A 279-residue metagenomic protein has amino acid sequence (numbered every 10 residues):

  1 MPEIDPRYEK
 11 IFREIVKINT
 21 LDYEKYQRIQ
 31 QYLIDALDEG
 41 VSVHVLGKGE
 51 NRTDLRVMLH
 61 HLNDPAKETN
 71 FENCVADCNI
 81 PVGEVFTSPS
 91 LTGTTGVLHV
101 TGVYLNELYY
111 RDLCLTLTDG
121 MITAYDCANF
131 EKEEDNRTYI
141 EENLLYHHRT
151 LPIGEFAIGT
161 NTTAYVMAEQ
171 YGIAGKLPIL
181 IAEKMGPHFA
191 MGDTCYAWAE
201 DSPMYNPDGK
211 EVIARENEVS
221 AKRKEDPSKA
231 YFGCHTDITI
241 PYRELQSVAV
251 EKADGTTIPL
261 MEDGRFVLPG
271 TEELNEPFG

Functional and structural regions predicted by a protein language model:
M1-G93, K252, T256, L260-G279: Active-site bordering "gate/hinge" segments that shape substrate access to catalytic or cofactor-binding pockets
P2, Y8-Q27, V166-G279: Charged, compositionally biased interaction regions
Q31-D35, H44-V45, V85-P89, G102-L105 (+4 more regions): A generic local secondary-structure boundary/capping motif
D38, N106-Y109, R149, A182 (+1 more regions): Short solvent-exposed loop/turn micro-motifs enriched in small/polar/acidic residues
E50, L62-D64, V103-N106, M121-I122 (+5 more regions): Short, glycine-/Ser/Thr-/acidic-enriched flexible segments
T87-H147: Long, well-ordered mid-to-C-terminal structural blocks that present hydrophobic/aromatic surfaces
T95, Y110-D112, D119, L151-E155 (+3 more regions): Active-site lining segments that contact anionic ligands and/or coordinate catalytic metals
A124-E200: Dual-mode signal for accessory low-complexity, basic/Gly-rich regions
